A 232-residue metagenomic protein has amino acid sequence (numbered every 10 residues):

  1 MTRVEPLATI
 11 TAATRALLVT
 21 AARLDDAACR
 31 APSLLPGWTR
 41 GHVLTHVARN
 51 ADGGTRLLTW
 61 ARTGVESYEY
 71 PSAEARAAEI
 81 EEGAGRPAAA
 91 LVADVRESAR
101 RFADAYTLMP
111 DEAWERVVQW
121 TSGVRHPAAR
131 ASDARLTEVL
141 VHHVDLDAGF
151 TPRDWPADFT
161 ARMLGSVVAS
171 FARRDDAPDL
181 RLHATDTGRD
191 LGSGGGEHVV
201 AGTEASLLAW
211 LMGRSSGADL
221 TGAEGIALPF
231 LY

Functional and structural regions predicted by a protein language model:
M1-A12, A16-V19, A61-E82: Soluble acyl-CoA-dependent acyltransferase catalytic core bearing the H(X)4D motif
M1-P6, T59-Y68, L108-Y232: Structured surface interface patches that mediate subunit assembly and partner/cofactor docking
M1-T9, A28-N50, A78-L91, V117-T137 (+1 more regions): Alpha-helical scaffold segments that form or flank carboxylate-/histidine-based iron centers
A13-A16, T20, N50, S98-R101 (+2 more regions): Amphipathic, well-ordered alpha-helical segments in soluble domains
A21-A28: Extracellular-facing binding/remodeling surfaces
G41-A73: Conserved alpha-helical segments that form or flank metal/cofactor-binding pockets of metalloenzymes
P87-E112: Ordered, amphipathic secondary-structure segments that act as subunit-interaction surfaces in large macromolecular
